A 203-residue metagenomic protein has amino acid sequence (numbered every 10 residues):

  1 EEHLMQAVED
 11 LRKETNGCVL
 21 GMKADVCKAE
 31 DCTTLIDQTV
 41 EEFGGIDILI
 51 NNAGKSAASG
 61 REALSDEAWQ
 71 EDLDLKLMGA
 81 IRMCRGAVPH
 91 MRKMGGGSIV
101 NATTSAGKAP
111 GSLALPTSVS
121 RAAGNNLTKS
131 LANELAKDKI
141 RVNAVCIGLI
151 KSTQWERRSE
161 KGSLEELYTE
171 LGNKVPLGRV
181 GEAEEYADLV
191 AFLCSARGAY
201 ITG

Functional and structural regions predicted by a protein language model:
E1-E2, K23-T34, D66, E184-E185: The beta1-alpha1 cofactor-binding region of Rossmann-like NAD(H)/NADP(H)-dependent oxidoreductases
G60-L73, L167, L171: Substrate-binding pocket helix/loop in short-chain dehydrogenase/reductase
L64, P110-V119, S130, R158: Active-site loop-to-helix junction immediately N-terminal to the catalytic Tyr of the SDR YXXXK motif in Rossmann-fold
C84, S120, T128: Active-site helix of classical SDR
P89, N133-K137, A199: Alpha-helical segment proximal to the catalytic Tyr-Lys
K108, C146-R157: Short, flexible catalytic-loop segment of classical short-chain dehydrogenase/reductase
R179-G203: C-terminal substrate-recognition "lid" of short-chain dehydrogenase/reductases
